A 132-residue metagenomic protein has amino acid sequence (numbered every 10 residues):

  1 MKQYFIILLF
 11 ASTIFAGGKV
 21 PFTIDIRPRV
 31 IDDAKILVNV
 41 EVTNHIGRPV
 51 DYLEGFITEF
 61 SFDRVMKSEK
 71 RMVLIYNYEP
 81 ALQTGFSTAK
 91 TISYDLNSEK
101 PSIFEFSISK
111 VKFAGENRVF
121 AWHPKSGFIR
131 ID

Functional and structural regions predicted by a protein language model:
Q3-A16: Sec-dependent N-terminal signal peptides
A16-N39, H45, W122, S126-D132: Low-complexity, acidic Ser/Thr/Pro/Gly-rich terminal tails and inter-domain linkers that flank the onset of structured
V42-N44, E59, Y94, K110-V111: Hydrophobic beta-strand positions in extracellular immunoglobulin-like domains
T43-T84: The feature marks short-to-medium sequence segments in extracytoplasmic or secretory-pathway proteins
M66-K67, A114-K125: Beta-sandwich strand segments
E69-E116: Short, solvent-exposed, Trp/other aromatic-anchored flexible loops in extracytoplasmic proteins
